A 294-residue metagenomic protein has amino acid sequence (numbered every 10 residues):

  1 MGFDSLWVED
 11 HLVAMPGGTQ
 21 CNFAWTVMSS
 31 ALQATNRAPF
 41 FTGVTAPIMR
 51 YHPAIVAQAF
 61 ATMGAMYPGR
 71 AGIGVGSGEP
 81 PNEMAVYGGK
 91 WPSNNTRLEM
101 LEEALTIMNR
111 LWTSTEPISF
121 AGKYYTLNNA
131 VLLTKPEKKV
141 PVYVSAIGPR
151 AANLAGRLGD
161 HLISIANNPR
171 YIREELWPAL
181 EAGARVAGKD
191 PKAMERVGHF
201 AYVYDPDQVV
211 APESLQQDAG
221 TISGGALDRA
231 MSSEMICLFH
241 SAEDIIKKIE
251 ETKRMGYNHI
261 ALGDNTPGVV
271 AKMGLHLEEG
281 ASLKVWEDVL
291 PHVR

Functional and structural regions predicted by a protein language model:
M1-R294: Active-site-adjacent structural elements that line small-molecule/cofactor binding pockets in enzymes
